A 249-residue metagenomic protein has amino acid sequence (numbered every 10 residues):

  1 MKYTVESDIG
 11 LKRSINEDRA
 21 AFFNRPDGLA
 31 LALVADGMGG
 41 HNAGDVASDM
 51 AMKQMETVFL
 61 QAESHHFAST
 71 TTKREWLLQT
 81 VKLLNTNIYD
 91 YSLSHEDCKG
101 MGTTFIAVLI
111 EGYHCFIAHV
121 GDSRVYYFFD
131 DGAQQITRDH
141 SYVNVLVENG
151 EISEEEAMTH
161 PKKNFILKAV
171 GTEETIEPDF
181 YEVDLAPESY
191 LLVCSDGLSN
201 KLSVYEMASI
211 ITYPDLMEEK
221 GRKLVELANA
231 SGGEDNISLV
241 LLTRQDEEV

Functional and structural regions predicted by a protein language model:
M1-V249: PP2C/PPM-type serine/threonine phosphatase catalytic domain
